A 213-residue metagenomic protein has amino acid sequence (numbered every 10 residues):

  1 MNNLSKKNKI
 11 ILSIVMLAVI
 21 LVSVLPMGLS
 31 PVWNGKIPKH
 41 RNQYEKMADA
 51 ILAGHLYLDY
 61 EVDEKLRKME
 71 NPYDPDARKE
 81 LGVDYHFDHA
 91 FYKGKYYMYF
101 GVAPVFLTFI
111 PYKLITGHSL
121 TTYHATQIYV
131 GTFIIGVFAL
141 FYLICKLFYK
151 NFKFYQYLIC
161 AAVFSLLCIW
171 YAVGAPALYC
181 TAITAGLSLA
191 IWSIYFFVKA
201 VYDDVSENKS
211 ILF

Functional and structural regions predicted by a protein language model:
M1-H40, F154-I159, I211-L212: Start-transfer (signal-anchor) and selected internal transmembrane alpha helices of multi-pass inner/ER membrane
N3-K6, C145-F154, V201-N208: Membrane-interface helix-boundary motifs at transmembrane edges
L25-N42, L56-E64, A172-L178: Helix-to-loop transition at the C-terminal end of transmembrane segments
A53-F100, F164-G174: Interfacial juxtamembrane loops and adjacent helix segments that form the catalytic/substrate-binding surfaces
E80, D84-I128, K146-N151, P176: Juxtamembrane segments of multi-pass membrane glycosylation machinery that transfer sugars from lipid-linked donors
H118-K150, L189-F196: Transmembrane-helix motifs of polytopic, lipid-linked glycan transferases
F154-G174, T184-S188, F213: Membrane-embedded helix bundles of polyisoprenyl
A185-N208, L212: Specific aromatic-rich, kink-prone transmembrane helix
